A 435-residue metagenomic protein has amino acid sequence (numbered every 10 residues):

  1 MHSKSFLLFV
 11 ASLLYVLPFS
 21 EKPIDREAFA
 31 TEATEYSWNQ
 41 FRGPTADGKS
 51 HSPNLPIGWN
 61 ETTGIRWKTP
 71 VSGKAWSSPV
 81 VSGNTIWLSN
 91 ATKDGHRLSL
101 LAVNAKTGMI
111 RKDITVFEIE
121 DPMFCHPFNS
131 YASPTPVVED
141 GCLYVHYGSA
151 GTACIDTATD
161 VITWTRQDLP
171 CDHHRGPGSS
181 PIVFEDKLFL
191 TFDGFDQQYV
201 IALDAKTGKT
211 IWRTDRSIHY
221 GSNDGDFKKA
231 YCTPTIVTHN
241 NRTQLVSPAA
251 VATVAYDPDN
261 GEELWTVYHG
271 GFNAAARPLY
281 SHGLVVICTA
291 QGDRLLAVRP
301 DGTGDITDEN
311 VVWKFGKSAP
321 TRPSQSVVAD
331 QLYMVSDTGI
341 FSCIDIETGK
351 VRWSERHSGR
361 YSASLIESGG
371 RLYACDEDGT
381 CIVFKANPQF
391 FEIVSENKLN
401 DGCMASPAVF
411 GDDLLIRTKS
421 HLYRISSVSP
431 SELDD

Functional and structural regions predicted by a protein language model:
M1-F9: Bacterial N-terminal signal peptides that target proteins for export
L8-P18: Bacterial N-terminal signal peptides
P18-D435: Noncatalytic, solvent-exposed loop/strand surfaces of beta-propeller-type extracellular/periplasmic domains
